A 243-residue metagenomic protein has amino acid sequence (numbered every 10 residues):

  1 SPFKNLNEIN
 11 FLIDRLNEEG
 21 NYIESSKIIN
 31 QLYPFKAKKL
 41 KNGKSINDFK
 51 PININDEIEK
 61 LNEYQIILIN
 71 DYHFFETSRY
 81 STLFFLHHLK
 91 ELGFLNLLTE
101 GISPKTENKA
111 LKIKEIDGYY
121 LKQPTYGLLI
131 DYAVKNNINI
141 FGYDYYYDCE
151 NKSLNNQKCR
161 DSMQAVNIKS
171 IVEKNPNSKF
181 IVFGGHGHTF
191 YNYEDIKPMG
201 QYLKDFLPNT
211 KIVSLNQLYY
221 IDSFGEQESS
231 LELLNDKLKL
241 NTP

Functional and structural regions predicted by a protein language model:
S1-P243: Compositional signal for N-terminal targeting/processing segments
